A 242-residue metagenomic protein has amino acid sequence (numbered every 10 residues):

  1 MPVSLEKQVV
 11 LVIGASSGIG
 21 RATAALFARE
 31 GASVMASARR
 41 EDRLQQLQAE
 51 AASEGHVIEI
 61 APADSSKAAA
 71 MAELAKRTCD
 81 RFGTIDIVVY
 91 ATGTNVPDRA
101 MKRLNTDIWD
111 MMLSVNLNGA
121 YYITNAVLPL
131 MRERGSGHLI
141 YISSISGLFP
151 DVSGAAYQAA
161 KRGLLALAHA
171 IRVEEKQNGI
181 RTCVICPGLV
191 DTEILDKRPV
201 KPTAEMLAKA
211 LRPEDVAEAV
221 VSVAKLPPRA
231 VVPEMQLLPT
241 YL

Functional and structural regions predicted by a protein language model:
S16-S17: Conserved glycine-rich cofactor-binding loop
E30-L47: Conserved glycine-rich Rossmann-like NAD(P)H-binding loop of the short-chain dehydrogenase/reductase
D42, P62-L74, T106: The beta1-alpha1 cofactor-binding region of Rossmann-like NAD(H)/NADP(H)-dependent oxidoreductases
R99-M101, I108-D110: Substrate-binding pocket helix/loop in short-chain dehydrogenase/reductase
T124, A160: Active-site helix of classical SDR
S144: Residue(s) in the substrate-gating loop at a strand-loop-helix junction that position the organic substrate next
V184-I185, A204-L242: C-terminal helical subdomain
